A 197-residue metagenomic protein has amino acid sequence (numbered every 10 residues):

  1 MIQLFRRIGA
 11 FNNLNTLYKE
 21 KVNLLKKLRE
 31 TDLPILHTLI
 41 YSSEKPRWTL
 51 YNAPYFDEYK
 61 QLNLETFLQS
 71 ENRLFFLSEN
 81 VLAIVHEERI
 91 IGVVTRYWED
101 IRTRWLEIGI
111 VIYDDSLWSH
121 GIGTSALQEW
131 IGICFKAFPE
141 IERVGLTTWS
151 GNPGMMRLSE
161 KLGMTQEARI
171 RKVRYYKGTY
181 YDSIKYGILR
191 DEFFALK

Functional and structural regions predicted by a protein language model:
M1-L39, V81, V85-K197: Acyl-donor (CoA/ACP) binding surface of acyl/acetyltransferases
N13, L68-R73: Short, P/G- and charge-enriched loop/turn segments at secondary-structure junctions
R29, D57-K60, L77: Generic structural signal for well-ordered secondary structure
L36-E44, L64, L68, L127: Hydrophobic alpha-helical core bundles mediating ligand binding, dimerization, or RNAP-core interactions
K45-Q69: Conserved GNAT-fold acetyl-CoA-binding loop/helix
N72-L77, M164: Short loop/turn motifs at secondary-structure junctions and domain boundaries
